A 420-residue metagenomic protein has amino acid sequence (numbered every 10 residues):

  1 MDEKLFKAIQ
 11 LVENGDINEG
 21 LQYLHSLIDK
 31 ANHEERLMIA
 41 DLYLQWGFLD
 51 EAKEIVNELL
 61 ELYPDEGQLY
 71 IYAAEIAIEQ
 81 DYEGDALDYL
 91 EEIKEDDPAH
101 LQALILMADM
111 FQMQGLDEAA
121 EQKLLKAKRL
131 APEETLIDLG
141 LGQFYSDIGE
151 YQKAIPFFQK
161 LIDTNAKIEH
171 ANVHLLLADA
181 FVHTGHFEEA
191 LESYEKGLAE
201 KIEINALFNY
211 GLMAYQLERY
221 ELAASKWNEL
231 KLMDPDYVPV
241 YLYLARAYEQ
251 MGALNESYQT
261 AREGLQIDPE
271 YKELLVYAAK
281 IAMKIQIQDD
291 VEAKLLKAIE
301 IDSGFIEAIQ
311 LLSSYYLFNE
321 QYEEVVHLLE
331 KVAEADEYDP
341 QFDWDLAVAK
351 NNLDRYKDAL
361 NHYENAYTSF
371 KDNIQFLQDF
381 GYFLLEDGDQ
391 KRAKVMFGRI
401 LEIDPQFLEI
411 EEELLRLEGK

Functional and structural regions predicted by a protein language model:
D2, E34, G67-Q68, Q102 (+10 more regions): Start-of-helix register in tetratricopeptide repeats
S26-L27, E58-L59, E92-I93, K126-A127 (+8 more regions): Canonical positions in the second alpha-helix
K30, L62-Y63, E95-D97, L130 (+8 more regions): Structural marker of alpha-solenoid helical repeat scaffolds
